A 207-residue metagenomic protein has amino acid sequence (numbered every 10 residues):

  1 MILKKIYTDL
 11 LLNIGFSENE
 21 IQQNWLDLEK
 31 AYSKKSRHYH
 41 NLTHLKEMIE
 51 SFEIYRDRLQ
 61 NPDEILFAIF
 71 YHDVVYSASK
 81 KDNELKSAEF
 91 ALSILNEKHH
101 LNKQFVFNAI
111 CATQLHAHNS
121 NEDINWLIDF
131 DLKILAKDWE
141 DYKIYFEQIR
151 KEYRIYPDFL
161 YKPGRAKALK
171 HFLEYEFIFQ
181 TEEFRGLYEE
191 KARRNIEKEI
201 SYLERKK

Functional and structural regions predicted by a protein language model:
M1-L10, S33-H40, K46, E50-N61 (+3 more regions): Divalent metal-dependent phosphate-bond-processing catalytic cores, especially two-metal-ion Mg2+/Mn2+ enzymes that act
I2-L26: Hydrophobic, proline/glycine-rich low-complexity stretches
I21-E29, L42, L66, K103-Q114: Short, well-structured alpha-helical segments
Q23, H40-T43, E47, I65 (+2 more regions): Generic alpha-helix structural propensity
K34-H44, Y76-E89: Active-site metal-coordination segments of metallo-dependent hydrolases
M48, N83-K98: An active-site-proximal "capping" alpha-helix that borders the catalytic cofactor pocket
M48, P62-A78, S87, A109-Q114: His-Asp-centered metal-binding catalytic motifs of divalent-metal-dependent phosphohydrolases/nucleases
Q60-E64, K81-N83, L101-N102: Short, flexible active-site-proximal loops enriched in glycine and acidic residues
